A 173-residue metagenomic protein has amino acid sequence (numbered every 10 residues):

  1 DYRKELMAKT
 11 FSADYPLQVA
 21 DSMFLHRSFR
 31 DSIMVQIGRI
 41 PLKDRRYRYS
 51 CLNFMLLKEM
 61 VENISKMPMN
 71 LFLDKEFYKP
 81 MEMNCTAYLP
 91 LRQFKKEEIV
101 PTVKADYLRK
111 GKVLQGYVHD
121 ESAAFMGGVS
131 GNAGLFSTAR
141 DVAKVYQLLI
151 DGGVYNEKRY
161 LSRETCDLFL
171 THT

Functional and structural regions predicted by a protein language model:
D1-T173: Short, surface-exposed loop or secondary-structure junction motifs that flank catalytic or metal-binding residues
